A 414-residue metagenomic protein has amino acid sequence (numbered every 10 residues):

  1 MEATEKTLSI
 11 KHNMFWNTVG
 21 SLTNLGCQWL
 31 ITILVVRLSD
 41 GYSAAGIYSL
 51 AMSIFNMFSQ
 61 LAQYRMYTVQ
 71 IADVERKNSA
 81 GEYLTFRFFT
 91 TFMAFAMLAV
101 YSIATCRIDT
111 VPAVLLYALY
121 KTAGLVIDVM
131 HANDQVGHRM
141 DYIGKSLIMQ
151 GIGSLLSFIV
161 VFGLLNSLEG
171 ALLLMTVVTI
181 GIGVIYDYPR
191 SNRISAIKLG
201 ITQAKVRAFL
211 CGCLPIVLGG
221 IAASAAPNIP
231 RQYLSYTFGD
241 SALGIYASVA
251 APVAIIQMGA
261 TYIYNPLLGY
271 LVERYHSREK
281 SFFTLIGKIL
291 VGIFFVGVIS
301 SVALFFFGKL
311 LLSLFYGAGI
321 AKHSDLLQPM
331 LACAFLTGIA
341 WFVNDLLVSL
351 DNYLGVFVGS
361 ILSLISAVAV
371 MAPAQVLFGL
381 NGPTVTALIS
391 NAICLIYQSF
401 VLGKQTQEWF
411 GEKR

Functional and structural regions predicted by a protein language model:
M1-I10, D141-S146, L168-M175, G181-P227 (+2 more regions): Interhelical loop/hinge segments that connect adjacent transmembrane helices in multipass membrane
T7, K11, T68-N78, A123-I148 (+1 more regions): Membrane-interface junctions at transmembrane-helix termini in multi-pass inner-membrane proteins
L8-L25, A51, M57-S102, P112 (+2 more regions): Membrane-water interface segments that mark the loop-to-transmembrane alpha-helix transition
L8-Y64, F95, L155, C211-S241 (+5 more regions): Signature of the first transmembrane helix
D40-A45, I103-Y117, D240-S241, F306-F335: Interfacial segments at transmembrane-helix termini and the short loops linking adjacent helices
Y48, M52-S59, A223, Y246-G269 (+2 more regions): Transmembrane helix-bundle signature of multi-pass secondary active exporters and lipid flippases
S59-N78, V136, V253-S277, V348-S349: Helix-loop junctions and terminal segments of transmembrane helices in multi-pass membrane transport/translocation
V111-Y120, G144-I194, A250, L362-S366 (+1 more regions): Hydrophobic alpha-helical transmembrane segments
